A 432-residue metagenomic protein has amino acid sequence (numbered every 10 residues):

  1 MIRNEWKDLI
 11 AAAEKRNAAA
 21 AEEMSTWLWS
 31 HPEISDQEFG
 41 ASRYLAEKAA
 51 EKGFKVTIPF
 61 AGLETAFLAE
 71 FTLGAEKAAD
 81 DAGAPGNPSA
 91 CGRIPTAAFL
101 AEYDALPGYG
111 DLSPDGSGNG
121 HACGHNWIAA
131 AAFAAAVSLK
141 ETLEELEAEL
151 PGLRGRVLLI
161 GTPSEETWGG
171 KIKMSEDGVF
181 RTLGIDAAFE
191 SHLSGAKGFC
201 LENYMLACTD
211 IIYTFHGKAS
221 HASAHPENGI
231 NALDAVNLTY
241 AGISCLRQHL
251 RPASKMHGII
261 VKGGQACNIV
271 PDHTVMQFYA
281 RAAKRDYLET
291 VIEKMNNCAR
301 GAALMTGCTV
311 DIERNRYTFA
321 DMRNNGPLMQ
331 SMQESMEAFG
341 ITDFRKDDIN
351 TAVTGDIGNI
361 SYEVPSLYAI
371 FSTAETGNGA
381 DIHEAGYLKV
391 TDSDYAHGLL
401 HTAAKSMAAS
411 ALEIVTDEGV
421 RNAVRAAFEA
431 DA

Functional and structural regions predicted by a protein language model:
I2-A122, N126-F133, V137-G155: Acidic/His- and Gly-rich active-site-bordering loop/insert found across diverse amide/peptide-bond hydrolases
N4, A11, K15-E22, S35 (+15 more regions): Electropositive phosphate-/nucleotide-binding environments in soluble metabolic enzymes
L28, F99, H125, L159 (+7 more regions): Divalent metal-coordination and catalytic microenvironments
W29-H31, H121, H125-I128, H192 (+4 more regions): Histidine-centered active-site/metal-ligand motif
H31-S35, A222, R285: Short strand->helix junction
T65, L106-A122, N126-W127, L139-P271 (+2 more regions): Histidine/acidic-residue-rich, glycine-tolerant segments that coordinate divalent metal ions
G92-R93, A97-S113, N203-T214, E375-A385: Acidic-glycine-rich active-site phosphate/pyrophosphate-binding loop
N237-A432: Metal-dependent amide/peptide-bond hydrolase catalytic core, centered on the "pita-bread" metallohydrolase fold
